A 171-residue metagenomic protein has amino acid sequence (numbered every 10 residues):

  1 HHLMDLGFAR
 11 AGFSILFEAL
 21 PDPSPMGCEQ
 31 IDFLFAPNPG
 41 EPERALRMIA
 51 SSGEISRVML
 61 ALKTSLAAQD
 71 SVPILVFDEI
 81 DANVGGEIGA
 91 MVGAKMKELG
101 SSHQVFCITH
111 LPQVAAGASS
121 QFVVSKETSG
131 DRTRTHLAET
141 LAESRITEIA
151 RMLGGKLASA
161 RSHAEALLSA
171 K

Functional and structural regions predicted by a protein language model:
H1-L20: Amphipathic alpha-helical domain-onset/packing element
D5-R10, S24-E29, P39-P42, E54 (+3 more regions): Short flexible coil/turn linkers enriched for glycine and charged/polar residues that connect secondary-structure
I15-A19, F35-P39, L62-T64, K126 (+1 more regions): Flexible glycine-/small-residue-rich
I31, E87-K171: C-terminal lobe/lid and adjacent interdomain/linker elements of RecA-like ASCE P-loop ATPase modules
D32, P37-G40, G53-L75: GG-anchored amphipathic helix commonly corresponding to the ABC/SMC/Rad50 NBD signature/C-loop
E43-A50: Short pre-catalytic strand/loop immediately N-terminal to key active-site residues, enriched for Gly-Thr
D78-E79: Walker B catalytic acidic pair
